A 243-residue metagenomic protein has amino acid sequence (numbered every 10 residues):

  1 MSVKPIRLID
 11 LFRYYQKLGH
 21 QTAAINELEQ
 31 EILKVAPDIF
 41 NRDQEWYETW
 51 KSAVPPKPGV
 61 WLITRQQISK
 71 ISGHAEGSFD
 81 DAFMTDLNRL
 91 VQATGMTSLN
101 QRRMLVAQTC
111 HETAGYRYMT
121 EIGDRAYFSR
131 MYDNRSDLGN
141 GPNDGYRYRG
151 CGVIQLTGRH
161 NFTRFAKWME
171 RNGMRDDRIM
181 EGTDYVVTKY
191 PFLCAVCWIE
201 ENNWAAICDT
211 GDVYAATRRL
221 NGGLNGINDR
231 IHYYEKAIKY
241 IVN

Functional and structural regions predicted by a protein language model:
M1-R89, N228-N243: Extracellular cell-wall/glycan-interacting regions and their flexible linkers
F12-R13, T109-E112, C208-I227: Acidic helix/loop microenvironments that form the catalytic cleft of cell-wall polysaccharide enzymes
Q16, P55-A82, D86, L105-W198: Peptidoglycan-targeting cell-wall enzymes and recognition modules
G19, A36, W50-V54, S72 (+8 more regions): Sec/Tat-exported extracytoplasmic proteins
T22-I25, D80, S98-R102, R125 (+1 more regions): Alpha-helix N-cap/helix-initiation sites
Q92-T97, D177-V187, C208-G211: Short, mixed-charge amphipathic alpha-helical segments
G95-L105, Y118-E121, A205-T217: Surface-exposed patches in mature extracellular/periplasmic domains of secreted proteins
R102-L105, T120, A126-F128, Y132 (+1 more regions): Extracytoplasmic, non-cytosolic globular domains
